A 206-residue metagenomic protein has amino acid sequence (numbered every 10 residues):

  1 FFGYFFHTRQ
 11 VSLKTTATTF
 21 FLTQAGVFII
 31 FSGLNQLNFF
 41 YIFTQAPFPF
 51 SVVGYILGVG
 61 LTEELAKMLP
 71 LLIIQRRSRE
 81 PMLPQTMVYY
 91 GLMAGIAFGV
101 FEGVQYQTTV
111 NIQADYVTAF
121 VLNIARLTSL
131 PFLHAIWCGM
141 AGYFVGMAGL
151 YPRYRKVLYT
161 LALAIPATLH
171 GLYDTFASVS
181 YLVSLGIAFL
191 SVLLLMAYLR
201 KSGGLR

Functional and structural regions predicted by a protein language model:
F1-R206: Hydrophobic alpha-helical segments at protein termini of multi-pass membrane proteins
